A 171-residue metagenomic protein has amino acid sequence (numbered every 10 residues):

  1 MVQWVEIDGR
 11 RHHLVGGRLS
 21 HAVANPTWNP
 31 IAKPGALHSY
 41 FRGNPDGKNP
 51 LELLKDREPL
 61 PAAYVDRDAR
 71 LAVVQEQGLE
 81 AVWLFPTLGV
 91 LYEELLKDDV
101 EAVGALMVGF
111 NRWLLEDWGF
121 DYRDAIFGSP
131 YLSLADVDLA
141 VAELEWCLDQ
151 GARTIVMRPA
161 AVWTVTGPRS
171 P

Functional and structural regions predicted by a protein language model:
M1-P171: Helix-coil boundary/capping segments in enzymes
